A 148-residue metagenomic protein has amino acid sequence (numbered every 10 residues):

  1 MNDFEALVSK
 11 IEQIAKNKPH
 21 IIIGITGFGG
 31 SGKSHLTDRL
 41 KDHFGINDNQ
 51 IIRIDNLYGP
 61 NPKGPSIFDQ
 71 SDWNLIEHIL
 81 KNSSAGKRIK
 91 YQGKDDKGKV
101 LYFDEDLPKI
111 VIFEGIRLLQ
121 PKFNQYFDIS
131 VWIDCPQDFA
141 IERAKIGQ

Functional and structural regions predicted by a protein language model:
M1-I22: Extreme N-terminal, non-catalytic leader segments that precede Walker-type/kinase nucleotide-binding cores
I25: Hydrophobic anchor at the beta1->P-loop junction of P-loop NTPases
G29: The conserved Walker
K33: Conserved lysine of the Walker
L36: Hydrophobic positions on the alpha1 helix immediately C-terminal to the Walker A/P-loop
D42-I51: Post-Walker A helix-loop "phosphate-sensing" segment adjacent to the P-loop in P-loop NTPases
Q50, G59-E105, I110: Conserved nucleotide-sensing/catalytic segment adjacent to the nucleotide-binding pocket in NTP-handling enzymes
L101-G147: ATP-dependent NMP and nucleoside kinases share a basic, alpha-helical "lid"
